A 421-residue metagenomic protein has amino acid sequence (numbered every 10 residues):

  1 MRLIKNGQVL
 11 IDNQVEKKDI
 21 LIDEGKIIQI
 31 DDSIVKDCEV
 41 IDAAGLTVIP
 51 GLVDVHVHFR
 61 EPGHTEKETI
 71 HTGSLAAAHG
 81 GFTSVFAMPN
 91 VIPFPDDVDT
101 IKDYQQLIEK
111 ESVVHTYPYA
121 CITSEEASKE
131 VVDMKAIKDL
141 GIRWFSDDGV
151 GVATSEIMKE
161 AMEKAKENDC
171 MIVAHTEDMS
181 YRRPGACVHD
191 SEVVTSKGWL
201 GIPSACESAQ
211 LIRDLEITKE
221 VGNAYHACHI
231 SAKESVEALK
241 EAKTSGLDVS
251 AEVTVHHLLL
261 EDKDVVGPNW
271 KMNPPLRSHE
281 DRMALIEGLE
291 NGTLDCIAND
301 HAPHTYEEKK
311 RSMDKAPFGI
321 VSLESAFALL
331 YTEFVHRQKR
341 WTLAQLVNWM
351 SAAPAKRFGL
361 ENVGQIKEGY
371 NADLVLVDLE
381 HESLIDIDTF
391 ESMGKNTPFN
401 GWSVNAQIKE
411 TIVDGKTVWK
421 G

Functional and structural regions predicted by a protein language model:
M1-G51: Histidine-rich, glycine-flanked metal-binding segment
G7, G25, G45, H56 (+14 more regions): Divalent metal-coordination and catalytic microenvironments
G7, S312-K315, E368-G421: C-terminal cap of metal-dependent C-N hydrolases
L46-E111: Metal-associated gating/positioning segment near the N- to mid-region
V55-E68, Y117-E130, G149, W199-S204: Active-site mouth loops of central-metabolism enzymes
V98-H115, E163-A174, S325, L329: Alpha-helix-loop-beta-strand connector modules within alpha/beta enzyme cores
V131-I297: Histidine/acidic residue-rich metal-binding segments in metalloenzymes
S196-G222, N269, E290-N291, D295-I297 (+1 more regions): His/Asp/Glu-enriched, well-ordered alpha-helical/loop segment that forms or immediately abuts the divalent-metal
